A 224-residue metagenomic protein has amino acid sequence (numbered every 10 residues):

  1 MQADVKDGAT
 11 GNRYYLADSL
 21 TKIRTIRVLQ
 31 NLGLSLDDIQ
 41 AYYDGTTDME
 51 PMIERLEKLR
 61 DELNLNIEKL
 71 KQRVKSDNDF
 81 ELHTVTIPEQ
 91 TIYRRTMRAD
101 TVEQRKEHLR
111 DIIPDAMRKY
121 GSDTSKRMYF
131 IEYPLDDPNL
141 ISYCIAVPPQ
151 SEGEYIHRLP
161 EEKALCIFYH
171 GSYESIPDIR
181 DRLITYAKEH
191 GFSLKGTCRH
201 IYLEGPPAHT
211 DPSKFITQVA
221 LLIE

Functional and structural regions predicted by a protein language model:
M1-N31: Basic helix-turn-helix/winged-helix DNA-binding cores and closely related short helical interaction motifs
T25, Q40-E224: A solvent-exposed interaction/effector surface
